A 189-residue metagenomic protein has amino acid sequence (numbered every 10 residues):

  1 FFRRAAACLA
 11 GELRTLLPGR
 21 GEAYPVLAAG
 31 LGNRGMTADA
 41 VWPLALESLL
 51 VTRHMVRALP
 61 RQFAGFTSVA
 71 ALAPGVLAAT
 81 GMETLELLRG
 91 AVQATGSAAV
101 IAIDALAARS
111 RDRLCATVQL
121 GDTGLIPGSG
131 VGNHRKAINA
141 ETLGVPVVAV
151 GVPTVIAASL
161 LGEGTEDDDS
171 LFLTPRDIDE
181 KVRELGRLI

Functional and structural regions predicted by a protein language model:
F1-V26: Extended, charged alpha/beta regions that create polyanion-binding interfaces
R4, C8, A40, L44 (+4 more regions): Conserved active-site and cofactor/substrate-binding residues in soluble primary-metabolism enzymes
G19-E22, R61-G65, V92-T95, R111-D112 (+1 more regions): Solvent-exposed alpha-helices and their adjacent loops that cap or buttress functional pockets in soluble metabolic
P25-L27, A99-I101: Structural motif
G30-A40, A78, A105-R109: Gly/Ser/Thr-rich loops at beta-strand to alpha-helix junctions that form or flank small-molecule/cofactor-binding
N33-T67, A71: Glycine-rich phosphate/diphosphate-binding loop of Rossmann-like nucleotide-binding domains
Q62-V92, G96: A structural-propensity feature for long, helix-poor, extended segments
L72-A73, A102-I189: A structural signal for small-residue-enriched, beta-sheet-centric alpha/beta enzyme cores and oligomeric scaffold folds
